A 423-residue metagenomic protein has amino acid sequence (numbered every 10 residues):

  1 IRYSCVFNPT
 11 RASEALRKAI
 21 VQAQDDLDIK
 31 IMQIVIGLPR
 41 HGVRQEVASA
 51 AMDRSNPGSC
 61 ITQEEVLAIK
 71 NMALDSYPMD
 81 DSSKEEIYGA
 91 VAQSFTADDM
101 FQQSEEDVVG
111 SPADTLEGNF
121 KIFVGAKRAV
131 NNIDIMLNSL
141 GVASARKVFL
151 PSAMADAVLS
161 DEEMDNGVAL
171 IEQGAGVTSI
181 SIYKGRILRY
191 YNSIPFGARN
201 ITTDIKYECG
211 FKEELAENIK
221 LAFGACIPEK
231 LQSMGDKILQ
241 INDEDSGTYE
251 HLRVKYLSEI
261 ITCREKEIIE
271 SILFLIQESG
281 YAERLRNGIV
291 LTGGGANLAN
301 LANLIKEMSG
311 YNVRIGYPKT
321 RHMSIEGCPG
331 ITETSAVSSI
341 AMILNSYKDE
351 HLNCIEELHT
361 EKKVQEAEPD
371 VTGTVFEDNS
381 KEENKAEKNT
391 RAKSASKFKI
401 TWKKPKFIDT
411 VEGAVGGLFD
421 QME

Functional and structural regions predicted by a protein language model:
I1-Q33, L38-V168, C226-Q232, D236 (+4 more regions): Nucleotide/phosphate-binding catalytic cleft detector across ATP-hydrolyzing and phosphate-transferring enzymes
Y3, F7-T10, V124, R189-F196 (+1 more regions): Alpha-helix capping and helix-loop boundary segments enriched in small/acidic/polar residues
K30-Q33, Y190, T203-N287, A296-E423: C-terminal region/appendage detector
I36-H41, G288-A296: Glycine-rich beta-strand-to-loop/alpha-helix junction loops that act as flexible
A48-S49, I182-K184, A302-L304: Short amphipathic alpha-helical segments
F149-D156, N200, T320-M323: Short acidic loop-to-helix transition motifs that present clustered carboxylates
A157-Q232: Acidic, glycine-rich loop-and-beta core segments that form the ion-binding/anion-interacting portion of active sites
